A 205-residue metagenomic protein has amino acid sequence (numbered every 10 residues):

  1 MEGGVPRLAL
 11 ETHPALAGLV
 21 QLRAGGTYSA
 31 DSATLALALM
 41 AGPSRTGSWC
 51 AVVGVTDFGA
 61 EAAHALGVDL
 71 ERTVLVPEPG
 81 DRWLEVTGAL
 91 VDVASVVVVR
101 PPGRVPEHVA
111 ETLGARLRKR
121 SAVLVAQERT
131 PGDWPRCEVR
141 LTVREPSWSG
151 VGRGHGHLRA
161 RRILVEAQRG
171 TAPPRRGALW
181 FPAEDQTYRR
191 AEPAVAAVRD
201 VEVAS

Functional and structural regions predicted by a protein language model:
M1-V52, P193, E202-S205: Detector for small/aliphatic-rich hydrophobic stretches
V20-G26, E145-S147, G152, D185: Solvent-exposed, flexible loop/coil residues
R23, L66-D69, R120: Short, structured coil segments at secondary-structure junctions
Y28, A51, V74-V76, V125 (+1 more regions): Hydrophobic/aromatic beta-strand patches that form the interior of the parallel beta-sheet core in alpha/beta enzyme
T46-G47, V93-A94, R120: Structured helix-beta-strand junction loops
A51-A115: Long, charge-dense
P106-P173: Replace "adjacent to P-loop NTPase cores in ATP/GTP-dependent enzymes" with "adjacent to NTP-binding cores
A172-S205: C-terminal regions of RecA-like/P-loop NTPase motor modules
